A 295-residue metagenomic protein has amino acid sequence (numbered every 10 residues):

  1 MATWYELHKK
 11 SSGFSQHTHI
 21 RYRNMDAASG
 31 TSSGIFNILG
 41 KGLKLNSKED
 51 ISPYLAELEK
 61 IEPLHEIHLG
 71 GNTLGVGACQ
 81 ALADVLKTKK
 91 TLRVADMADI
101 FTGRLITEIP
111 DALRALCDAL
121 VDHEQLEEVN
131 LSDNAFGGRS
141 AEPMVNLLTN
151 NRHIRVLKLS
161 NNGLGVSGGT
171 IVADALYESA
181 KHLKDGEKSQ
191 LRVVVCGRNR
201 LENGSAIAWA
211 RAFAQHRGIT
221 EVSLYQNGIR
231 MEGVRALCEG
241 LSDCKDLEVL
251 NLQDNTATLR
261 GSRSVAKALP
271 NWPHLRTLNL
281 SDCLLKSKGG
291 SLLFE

Functional and structural regions predicted by a protein language model:
A2-K9, G13-E295: Leucine-rich tandem repeat or coiled-coil scaffolds
